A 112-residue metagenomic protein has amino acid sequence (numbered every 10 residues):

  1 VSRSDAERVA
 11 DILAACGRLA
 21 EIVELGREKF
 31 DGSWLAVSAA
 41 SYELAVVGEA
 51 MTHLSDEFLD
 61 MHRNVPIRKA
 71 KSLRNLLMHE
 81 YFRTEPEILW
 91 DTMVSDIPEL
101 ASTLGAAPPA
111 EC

Functional and structural regions predicted by a protein language model:
V1-C112: Solvent-exposed interaction patches of small proteins and small membrane subunits
